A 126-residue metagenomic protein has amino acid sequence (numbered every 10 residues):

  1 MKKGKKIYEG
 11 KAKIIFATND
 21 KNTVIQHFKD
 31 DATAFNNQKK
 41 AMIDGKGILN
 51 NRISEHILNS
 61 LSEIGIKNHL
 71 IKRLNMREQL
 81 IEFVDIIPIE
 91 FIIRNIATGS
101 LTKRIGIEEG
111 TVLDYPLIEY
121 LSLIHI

Functional and structural regions predicted by a protein language model:
K2-L121: Active-site loop/lid in soluble adenylation, ligation, and acyl-transfer enzymes
I124-I126: Conserved small/polar residues in nucleotide/adenosyl-binding loops
